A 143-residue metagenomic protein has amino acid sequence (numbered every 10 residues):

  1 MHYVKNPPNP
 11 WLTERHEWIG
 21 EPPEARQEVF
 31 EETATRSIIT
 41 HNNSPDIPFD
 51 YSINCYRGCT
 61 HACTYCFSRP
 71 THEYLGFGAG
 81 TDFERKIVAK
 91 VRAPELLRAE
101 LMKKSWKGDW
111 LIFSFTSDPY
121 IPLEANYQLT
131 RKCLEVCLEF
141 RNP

Functional and structural regions predicted by a protein language model:
M1-P23: Polybasic, low-complexity association/targeting segments
P22-Y56, T64-P143: Conserved Radical SAM active-site core
